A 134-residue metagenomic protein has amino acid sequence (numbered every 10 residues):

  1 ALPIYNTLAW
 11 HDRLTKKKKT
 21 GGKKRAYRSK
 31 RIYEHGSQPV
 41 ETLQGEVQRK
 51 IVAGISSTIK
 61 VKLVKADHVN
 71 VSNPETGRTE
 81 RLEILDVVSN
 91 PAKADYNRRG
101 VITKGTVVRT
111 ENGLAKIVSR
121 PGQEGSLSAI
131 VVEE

Functional and structural regions predicted by a protein language model:
A1-I4: Short, small-residue-biased leader/transition segments that mark boundaries at the very start of proteins
N6-A9, K24: Helix-centric, low-specificity signal for extended rod-like, repetitive segments
W10-G21: Compositionally biased, charge-rich low-complexity tracts
T20-E134: Compact, Lys/Arg-rich rRNA/RNP-binding cores from ribosome-related proteins
